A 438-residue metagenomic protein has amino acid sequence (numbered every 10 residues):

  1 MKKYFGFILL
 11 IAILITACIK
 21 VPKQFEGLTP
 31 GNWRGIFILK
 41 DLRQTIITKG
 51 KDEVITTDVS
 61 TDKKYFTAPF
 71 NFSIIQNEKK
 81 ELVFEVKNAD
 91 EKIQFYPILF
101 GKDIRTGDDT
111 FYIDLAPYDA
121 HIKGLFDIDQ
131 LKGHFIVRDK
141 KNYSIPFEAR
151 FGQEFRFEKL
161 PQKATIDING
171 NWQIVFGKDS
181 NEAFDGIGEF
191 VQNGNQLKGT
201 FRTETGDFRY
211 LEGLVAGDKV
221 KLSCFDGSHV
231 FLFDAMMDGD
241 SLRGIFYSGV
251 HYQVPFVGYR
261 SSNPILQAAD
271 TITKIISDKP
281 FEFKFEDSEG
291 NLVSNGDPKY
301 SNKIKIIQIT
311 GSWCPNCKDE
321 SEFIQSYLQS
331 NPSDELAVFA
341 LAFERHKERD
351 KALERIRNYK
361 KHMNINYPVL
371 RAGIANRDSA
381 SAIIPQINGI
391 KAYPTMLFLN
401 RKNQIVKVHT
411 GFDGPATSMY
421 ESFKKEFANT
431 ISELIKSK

Functional and structural regions predicted by a protein language model:
I15-A17: C-terminal motif of bacterial Sec signal peptides marking the signal peptidase cleavage site
I19-V21: Bacterial signal peptide processing site
G27, R34-I122, F126, E158-K159 (+1 more regions): Central antiparallel beta-sheet cores of small beta-barrel/beta-sandwich binding domains
S261-D297: N-terminal "domain-start" segment that seeds a small globular fold
V293-I324, F339: Short active-site neighborhood of thiol/selenol oxidoreductases, capturing the structured segment around
D319-N364, A375-I383: Structural microenvironment flanking redox-active thiols in thiol-disulfide oxidoreductases
N364-P368, I387-L397: Structural micro-motif
A392-K438: Thiol-/selenol-based redox modules, centered on thioredoxin-like and closely related oxidoreductase domains
